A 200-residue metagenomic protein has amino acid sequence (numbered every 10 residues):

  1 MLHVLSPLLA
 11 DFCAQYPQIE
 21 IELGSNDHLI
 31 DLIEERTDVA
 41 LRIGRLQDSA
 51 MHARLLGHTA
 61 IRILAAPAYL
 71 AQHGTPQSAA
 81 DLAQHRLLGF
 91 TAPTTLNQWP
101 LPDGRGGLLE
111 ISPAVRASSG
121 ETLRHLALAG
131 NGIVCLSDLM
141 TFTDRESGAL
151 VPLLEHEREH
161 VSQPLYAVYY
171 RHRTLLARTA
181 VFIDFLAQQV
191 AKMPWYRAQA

Functional and structural regions predicted by a protein language model:
M1-H52, Q199: Central regulatory/effector-binding core of bacterial HTH transcription factors
I21-S25, L109-S119: Short beta-strand-to-loop elements that line the ligand-binding cleft of bilobed periplasmic-binding protein-like
D27, I43-L46, A65-P67, L136-L139: Beta->alpha turn/N-cap motifs
D48-A53, D144-L154: Ligand-binding "clamshell"
A50-L88: Flexible hinge/capping segments at coil-to-helix
R86-R105: Secondary-structure junction motif
L126-L150: A ligand-binding cleft/hinge motif common to bilobed small-molecule-binding domains
F142-S147, E157-A200: C-terminal effector-binding regulatory domain of bacterial HTH transcription factors
